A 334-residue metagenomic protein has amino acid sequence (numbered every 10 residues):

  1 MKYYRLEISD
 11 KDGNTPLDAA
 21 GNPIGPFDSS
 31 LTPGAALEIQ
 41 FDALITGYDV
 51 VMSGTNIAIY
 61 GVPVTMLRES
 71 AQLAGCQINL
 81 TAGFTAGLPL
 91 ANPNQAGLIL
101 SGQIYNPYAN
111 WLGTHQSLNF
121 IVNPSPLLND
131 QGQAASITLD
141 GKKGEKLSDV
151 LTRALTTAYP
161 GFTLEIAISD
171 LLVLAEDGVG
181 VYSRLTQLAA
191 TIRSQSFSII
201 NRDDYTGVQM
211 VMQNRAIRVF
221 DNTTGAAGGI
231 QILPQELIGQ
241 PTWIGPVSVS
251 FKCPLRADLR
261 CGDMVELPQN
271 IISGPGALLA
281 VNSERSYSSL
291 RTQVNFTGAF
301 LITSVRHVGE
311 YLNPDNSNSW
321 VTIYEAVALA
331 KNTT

Functional and structural regions predicted by a protein language model:
M1-N119: Assembly/oligomerization scaffold segments
E7-S9, T32-G34, E38-Y48, A58-Y60 (+11 more regions): A structural detector for beta-sheet-dominated domains
D42-L73, N214-T334: An acidic/polar, Gly/Ser/Thr-rich interaction patch typically located in mid-to-C-terminal regions of proteins
A71, P93, G97, D140-S148 (+3 more regions): Solvent-exposed, acidic/flexible segments
T81-F84, G144-A154, Q240, I244-P246 (+1 more regions): Short, cationic low-complexity segments
S101, S148-T152, T186-A189, S248 (+2 more regions): Extracytoplasmic/secreted envelope proteins and their assembly/folding machinery, especially bacterial periplasmic
Y108, P126, R306-G309: A generic structural motif
N110-G228: Charged- and aromatic-enriched interaction segments used to assemble and dock large macromolecular complexes
